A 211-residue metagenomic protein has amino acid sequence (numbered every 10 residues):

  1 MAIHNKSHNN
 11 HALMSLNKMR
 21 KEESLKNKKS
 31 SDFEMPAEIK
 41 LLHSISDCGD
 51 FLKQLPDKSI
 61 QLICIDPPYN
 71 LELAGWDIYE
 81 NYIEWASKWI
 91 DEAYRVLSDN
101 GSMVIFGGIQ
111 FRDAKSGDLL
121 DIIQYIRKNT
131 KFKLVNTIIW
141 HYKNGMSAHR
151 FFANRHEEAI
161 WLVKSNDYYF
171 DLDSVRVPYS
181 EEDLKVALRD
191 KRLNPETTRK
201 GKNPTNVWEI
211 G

Functional and structural regions predicted by a protein language model:
M1-S24, K28-G211: Core catalytic lobe of class I
